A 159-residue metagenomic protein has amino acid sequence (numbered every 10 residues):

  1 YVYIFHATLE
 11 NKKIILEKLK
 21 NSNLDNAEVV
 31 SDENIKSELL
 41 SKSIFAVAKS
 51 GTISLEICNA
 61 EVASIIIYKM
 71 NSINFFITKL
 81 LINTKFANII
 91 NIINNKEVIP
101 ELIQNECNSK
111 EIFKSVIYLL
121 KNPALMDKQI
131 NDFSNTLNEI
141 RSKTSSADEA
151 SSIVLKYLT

Functional and structural regions predicted by a protein language model:
Y1-T159: Nucleotide-activated sugar donor-binding and catalytic core shared by glycosyltransferases and related lipid-linked
